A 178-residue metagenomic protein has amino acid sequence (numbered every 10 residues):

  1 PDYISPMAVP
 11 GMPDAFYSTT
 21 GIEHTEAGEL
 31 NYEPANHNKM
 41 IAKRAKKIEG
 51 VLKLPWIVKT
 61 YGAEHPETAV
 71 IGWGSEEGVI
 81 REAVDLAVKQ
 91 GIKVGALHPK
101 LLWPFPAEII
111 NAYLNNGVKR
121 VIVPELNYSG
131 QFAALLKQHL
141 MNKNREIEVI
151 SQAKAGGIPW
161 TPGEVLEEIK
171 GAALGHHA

Functional and structural regions predicted by a protein language model:
P1-A178: Flexible, low-complexity linker and terminal segments
